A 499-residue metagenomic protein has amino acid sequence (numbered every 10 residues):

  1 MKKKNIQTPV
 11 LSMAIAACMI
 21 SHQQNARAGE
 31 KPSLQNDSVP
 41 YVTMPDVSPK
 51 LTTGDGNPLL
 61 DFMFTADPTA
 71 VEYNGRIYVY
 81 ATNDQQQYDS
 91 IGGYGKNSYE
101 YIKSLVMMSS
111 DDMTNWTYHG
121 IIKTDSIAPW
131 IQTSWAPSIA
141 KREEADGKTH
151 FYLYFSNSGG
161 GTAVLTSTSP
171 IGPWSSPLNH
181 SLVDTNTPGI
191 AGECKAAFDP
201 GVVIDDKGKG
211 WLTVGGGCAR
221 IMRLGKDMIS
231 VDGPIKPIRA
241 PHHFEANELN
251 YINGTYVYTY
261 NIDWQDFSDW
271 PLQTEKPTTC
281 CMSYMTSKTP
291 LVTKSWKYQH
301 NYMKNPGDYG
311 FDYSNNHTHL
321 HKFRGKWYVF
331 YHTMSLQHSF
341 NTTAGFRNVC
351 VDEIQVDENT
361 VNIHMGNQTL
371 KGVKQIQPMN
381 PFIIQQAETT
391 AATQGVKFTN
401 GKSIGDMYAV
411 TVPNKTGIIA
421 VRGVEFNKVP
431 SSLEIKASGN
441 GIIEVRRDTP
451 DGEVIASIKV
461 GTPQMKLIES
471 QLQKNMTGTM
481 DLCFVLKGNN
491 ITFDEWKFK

Functional and structural regions predicted by a protein language model:
M1-E30: Bacterial Sec-dependent N-terminal signal peptides
G29-S457, G461-K499: Carbohydrate-active catalytic/glycan-binding domains of CAZyme proteins, especially the secreted or lumenal ectodomains
